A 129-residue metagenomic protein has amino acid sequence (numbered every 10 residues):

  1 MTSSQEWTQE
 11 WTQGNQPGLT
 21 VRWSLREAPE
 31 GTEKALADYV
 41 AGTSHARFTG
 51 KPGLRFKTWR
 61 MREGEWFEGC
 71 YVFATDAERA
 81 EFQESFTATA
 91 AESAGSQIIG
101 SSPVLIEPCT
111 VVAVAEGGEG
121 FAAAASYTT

Functional and structural regions predicted by a protein language model:
M1-W66, A77-E84, S101-T129: Short S/T/G/P-rich N-terminal loop/turn motif that feeds into the first structured element of a domain
T89-Q97: A common structural junction motif
